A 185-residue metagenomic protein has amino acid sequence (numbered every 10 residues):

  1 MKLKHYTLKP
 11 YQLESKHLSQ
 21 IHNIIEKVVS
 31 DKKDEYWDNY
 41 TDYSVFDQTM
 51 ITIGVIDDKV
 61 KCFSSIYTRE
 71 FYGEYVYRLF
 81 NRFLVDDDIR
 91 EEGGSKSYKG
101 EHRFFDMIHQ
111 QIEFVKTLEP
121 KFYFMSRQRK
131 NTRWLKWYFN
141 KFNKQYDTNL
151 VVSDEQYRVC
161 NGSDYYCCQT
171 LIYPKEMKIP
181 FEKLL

Functional and structural regions predicted by a protein language model:
M1-K16, P180-L185: Conserved N-terminal entry element of GNAT/NAT acetyltransferase domains
L13, H22, E26-D87: A conserved beta-strand-loop-helix scaffold within acyl/acetyltransferase catalytic domains
Q20, I24-K27, F114, W137: Charge-rich, solvent-exposed alpha-helical interaction surfaces
T49, T117-K121: Short, high-confidence coil segments that cap the C-terminus of an alpha-helix and link into the following beta-strand
V85, E91-V115: Conserved acetyl-CoA-binding loop-helix of GNAT-fold acetyltransferases
Y123-F139, Y157-R158: Conserved beta-strand-loop-alpha-helix junction that forms the acyl-donor binding cleft
W137-D154: Conserved acetyl-CoA-binding loop of GNAT-fold acetyltransferases
V151-L185: C-terminal "cap" of GNAT-fold acetyltransferases
